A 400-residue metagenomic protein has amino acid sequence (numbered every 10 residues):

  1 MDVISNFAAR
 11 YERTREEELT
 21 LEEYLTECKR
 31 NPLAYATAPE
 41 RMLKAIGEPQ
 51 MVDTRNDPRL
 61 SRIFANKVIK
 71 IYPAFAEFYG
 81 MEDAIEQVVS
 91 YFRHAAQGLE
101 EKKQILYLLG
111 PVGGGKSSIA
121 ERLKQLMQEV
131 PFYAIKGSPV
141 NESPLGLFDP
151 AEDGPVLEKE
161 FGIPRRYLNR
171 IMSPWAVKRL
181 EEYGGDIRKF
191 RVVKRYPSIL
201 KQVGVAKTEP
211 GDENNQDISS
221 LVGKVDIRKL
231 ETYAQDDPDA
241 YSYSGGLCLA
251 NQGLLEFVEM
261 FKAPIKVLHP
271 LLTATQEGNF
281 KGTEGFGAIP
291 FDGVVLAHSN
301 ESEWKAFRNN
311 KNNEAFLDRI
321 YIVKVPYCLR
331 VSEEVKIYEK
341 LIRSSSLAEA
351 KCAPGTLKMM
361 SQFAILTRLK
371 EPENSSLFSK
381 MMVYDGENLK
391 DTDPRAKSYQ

Functional and structural regions predicted by a protein language model:
M1-V52, G113: N-terminal accessory segments that target, anchor, or regulate ATP-driven/P-loop NTPase machines and associated
A34-Q400: Conserved ASCE/P-loop NTPase catalytic core
